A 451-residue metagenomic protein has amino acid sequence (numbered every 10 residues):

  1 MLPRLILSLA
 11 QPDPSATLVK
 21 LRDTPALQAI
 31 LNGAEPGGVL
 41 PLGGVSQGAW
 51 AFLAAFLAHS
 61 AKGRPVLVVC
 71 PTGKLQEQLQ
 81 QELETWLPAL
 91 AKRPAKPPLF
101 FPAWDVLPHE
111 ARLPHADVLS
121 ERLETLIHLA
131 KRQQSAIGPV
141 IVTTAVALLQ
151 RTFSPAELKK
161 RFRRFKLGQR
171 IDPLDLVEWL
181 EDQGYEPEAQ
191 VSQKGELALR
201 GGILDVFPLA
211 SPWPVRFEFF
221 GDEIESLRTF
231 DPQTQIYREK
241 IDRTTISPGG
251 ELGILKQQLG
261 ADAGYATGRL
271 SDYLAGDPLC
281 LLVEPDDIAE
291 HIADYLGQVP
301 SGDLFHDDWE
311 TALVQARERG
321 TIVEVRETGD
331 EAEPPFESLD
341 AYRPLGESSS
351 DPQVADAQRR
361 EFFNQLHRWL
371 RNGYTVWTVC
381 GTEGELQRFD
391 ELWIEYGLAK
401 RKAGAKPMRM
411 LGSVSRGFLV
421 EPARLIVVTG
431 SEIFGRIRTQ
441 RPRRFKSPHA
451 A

Functional and structural regions predicted by a protein language model:
M1-A451: ASCE RecA-like P-loop NTPase motor cores that couple ATP hydrolysis to mechanical translocation on nucleic acids
